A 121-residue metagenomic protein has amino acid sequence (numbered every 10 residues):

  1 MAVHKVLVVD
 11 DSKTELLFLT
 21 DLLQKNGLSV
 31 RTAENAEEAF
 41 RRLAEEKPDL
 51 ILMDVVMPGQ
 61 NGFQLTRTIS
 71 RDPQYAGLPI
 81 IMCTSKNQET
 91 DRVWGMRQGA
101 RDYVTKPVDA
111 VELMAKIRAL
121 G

Functional and structural regions predicted by a protein language model:
L17-K25: Charged docking surfaces used in two-component/phosphorelay signaling
G27-E34, R42: Short hydrophobic/Thr-rich beta-strand motif most characteristic of the beta2 strand and flanking loop of CheY-like
E46-L52: Active-site beta3 strand of CheY-like receiver
M57: Receiver (REC) domain active-site loop signature in two-component systems and cognate sites in sensor histidine kinases
R101: Short, glycine/charged-rich "phosphate-handling" switch motifs in NTP-dependent and phosphotransfer domains
P107-R118: C-terminal output helix
